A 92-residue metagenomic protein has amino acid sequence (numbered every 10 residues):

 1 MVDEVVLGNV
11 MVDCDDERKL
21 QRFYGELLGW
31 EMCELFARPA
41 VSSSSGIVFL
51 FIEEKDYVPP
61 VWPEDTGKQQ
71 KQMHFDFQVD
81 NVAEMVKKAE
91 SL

Functional and structural regions predicted by a protein language model:
M1-L7, L28-D76, V86-L92: Vicinal oxygen chelate
M11-D13, D76-Q78: Short hydrophobic/aromatic beta-strand micro-patches that form the beta-sheet surface supporting nucleotide- or nucleic
V12-D15, F51-I52: Alpha-helical interaction segments
D13, R22, G29-W30: Generic detector of low-complexity/intrinsically disordered segments and short hydrophobic N-terminal stretches
L20-G25, A89: Conserved active-site tyrosine of GNAT-family acetyltransferases
